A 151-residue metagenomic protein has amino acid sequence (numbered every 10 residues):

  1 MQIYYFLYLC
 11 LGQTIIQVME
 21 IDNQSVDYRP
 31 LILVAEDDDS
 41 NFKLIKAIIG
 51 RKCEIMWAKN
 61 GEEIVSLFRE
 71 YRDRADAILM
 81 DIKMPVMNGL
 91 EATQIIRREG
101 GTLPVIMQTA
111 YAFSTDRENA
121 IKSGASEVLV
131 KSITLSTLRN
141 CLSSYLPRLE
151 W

Functional and structural regions predicted by a protein language model:
D38-W57, E62: Two-component/phosphorelay signaling modules centered on CheY-like receiver
W57-A77, R98: Acidic, metal-coordinating helix/loop segments flanking the phosphotransfer/catalytic sites of two-component signaling
M84: Receiver (REC) domain active-site loop signature in two-component systems and cognate sites in sensor histidine kinases
S126: Short, glycine/charged-rich "phosphate-handling" switch motifs in NTP-dependent and phosphotransfer domains
I133-L142, E150: C-terminal output helix
